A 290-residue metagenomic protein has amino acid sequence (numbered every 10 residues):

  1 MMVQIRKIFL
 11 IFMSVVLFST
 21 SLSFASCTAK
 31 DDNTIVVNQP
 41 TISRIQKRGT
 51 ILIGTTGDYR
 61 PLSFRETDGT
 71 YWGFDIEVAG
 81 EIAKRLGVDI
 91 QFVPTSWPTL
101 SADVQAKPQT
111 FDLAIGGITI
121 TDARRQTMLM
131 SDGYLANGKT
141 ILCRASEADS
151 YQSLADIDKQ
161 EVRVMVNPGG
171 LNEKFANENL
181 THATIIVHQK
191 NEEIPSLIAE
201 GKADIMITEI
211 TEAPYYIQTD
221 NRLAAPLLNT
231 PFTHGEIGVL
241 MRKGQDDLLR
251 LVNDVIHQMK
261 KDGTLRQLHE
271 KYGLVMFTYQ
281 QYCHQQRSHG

Functional and structural regions predicted by a protein language model:
T28-D31, I35-V36, E77-R85, A145-A148 (+4 more regions): Extended ligand-binding regions for polar small-molecule ligands
N33-G116: Extracytoplasmic small-molecule ligand-binding "clamshell" domains of the periplasmic binding protein/Venus flytrap
I51-L52, G87-D89, A106-G116, E161-R163 (+3 more regions): Alpha-to-beta junction loops
L52-D58, Y71-R85, T140-E193, I210-E212 (+2 more regions): Bilobed "Venus flytrap"/periplasmic-binding protein-like clamshell domains and structurally analogous long
I76, F92-D103, D149-Y151, I186-E200 (+1 more regions): Short helix-initiation/N-cap motifs at beta->coil->alpha
G80, K84, D89-D156, A224-A225: Acidic, polar ligand-binding/catalytic clefts
P98-A102, I118-R125, N177-E178, A199-T233: A ligand-binding cleft/hinge motif common to bilobed small-molecule-binding domains
A136-C143, I210, P214-H257, V275-G290: Periplasmic-binding protein-like
